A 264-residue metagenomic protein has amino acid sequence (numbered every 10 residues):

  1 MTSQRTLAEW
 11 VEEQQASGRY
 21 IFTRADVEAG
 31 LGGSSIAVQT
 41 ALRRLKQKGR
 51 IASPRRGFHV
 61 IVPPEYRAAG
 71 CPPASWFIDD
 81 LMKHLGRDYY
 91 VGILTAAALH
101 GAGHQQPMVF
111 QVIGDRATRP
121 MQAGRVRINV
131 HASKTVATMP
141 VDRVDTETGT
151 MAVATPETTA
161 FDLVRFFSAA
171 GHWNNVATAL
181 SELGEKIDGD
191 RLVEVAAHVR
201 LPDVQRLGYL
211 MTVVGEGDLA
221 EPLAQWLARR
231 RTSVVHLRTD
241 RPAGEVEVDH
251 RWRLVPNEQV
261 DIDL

Functional and structural regions predicted by a protein language model:
M1-D88, G184-Q205, T212: Short beta-edge/loop segments at beta->alpha junctions of small alpha/beta modules that act as binding/recognition
W10, L42-A52, P107-D115, A123-A132 (+3 more regions): Short charge-dense sequence patches
R24, S53-E65, C71-A137, D142 (+2 more regions): Short gly/ser-rich loop at a beta-strand->alpha-helix junction or flexible surface loop bordering the NTP-binding
V27, A96, A160: A residue-level signal for conserved active-site and pocket-lining positions in enzyme catalytic cores
G32, G101-A102, R165, T212: Residue-level marker of positions within ordered structural domains that often coincide with functionally constrained
S35-A37, H104-Q105, S168-H172: Short amphipathic alpha-helical segments with coiled-coil-like heptad repeat character
V141-L264: Hydrophobic alpha-helical interaction segments
